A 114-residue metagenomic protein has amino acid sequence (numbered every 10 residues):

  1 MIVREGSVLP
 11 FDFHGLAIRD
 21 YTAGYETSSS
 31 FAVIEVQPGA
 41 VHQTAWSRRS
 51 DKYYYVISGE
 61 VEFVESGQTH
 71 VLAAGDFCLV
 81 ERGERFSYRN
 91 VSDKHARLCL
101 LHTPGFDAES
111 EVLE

Functional and structural regions predicted by a protein language model:
M1-S29, Q43, S110-E114: A short, N-terminal "cap"/entry segment at the start of jelly-roll beta-barrel domains of the cupin/DSBH fold
T27, R82-A108: Ligand-binding loop in jelly-roll beta-barrel domains
A32-R48: Conserved short histidine dyad/triad with adjacent acidic residue
A40, R49, Q68, E84-R85 (+1 more regions): A generic "binding-loop/recognition-motif" signal
V41-Q43, E62, C78, R82-Y88: Histidine-centered metal-chelating micro-motifs
R49-V61: Glycine- and acidic-residue-biased ligand/ion/polar-headgroup-sensing regions
G67-R82: Short acidic-glycine-tyrosine-enriched beta hairpin
